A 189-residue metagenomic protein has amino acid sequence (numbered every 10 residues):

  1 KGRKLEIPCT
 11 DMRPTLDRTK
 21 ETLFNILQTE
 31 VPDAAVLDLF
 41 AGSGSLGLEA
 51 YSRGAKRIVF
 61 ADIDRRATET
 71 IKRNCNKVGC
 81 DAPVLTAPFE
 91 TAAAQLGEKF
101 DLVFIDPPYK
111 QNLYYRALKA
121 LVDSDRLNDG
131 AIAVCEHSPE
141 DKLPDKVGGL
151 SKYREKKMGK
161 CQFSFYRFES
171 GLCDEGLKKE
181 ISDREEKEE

Functional and structural regions predicted by a protein language model:
K1-E189: Class I S-adenosyl-L-methionine-dependent methyltransferase catalytic core
